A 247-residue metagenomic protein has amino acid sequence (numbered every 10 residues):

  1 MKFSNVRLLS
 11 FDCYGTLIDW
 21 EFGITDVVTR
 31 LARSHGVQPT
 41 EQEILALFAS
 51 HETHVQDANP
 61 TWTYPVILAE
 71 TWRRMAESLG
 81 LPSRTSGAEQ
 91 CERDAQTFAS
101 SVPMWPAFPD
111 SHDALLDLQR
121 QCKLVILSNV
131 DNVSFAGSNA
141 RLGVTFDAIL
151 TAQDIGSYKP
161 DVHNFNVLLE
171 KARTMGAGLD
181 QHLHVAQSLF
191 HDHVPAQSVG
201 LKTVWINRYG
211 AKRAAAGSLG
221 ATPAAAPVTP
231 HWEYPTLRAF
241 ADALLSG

Functional and structural regions predicted by a protein language model:
M1-L9, H112, L116, K123-G247: Asp-based, Mg2+/Mn2+-dependent phosphohydrolase catalytic module
F3-P109, R120: N-terminal helical cap/lid subdomain that shapes the substrate entry/recognition surface in HAD-like hydrolases
